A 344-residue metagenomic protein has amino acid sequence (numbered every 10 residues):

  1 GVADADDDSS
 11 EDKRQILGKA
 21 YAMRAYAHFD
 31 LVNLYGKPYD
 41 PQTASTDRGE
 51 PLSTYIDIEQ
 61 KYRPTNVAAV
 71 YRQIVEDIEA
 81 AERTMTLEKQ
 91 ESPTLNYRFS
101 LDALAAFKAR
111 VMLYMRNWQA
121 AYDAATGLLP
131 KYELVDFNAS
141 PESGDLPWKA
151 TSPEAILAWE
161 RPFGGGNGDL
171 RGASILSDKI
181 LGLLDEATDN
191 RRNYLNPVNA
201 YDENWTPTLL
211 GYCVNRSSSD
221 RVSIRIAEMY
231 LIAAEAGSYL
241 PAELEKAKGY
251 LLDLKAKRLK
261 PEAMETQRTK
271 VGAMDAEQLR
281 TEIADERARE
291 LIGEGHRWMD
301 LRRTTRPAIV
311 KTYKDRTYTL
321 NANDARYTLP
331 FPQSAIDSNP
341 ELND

Functional and structural regions predicted by a protein language model:
G1-Y35, T65, E82-T86, N215-R221 (+3 more regions): Conserved, well-structured interaction surfaces
L34-A68, R72, E76: Short coil/linker segments at helix-helix boundaries
Y71, W118, E243-L244: TPR-repeat structural position
R116, A120-A227, K260-T269, R280-E282 (+4 more regions): Hydrophobic-face positions in mid-chain alpha helices that act as interaction patches
